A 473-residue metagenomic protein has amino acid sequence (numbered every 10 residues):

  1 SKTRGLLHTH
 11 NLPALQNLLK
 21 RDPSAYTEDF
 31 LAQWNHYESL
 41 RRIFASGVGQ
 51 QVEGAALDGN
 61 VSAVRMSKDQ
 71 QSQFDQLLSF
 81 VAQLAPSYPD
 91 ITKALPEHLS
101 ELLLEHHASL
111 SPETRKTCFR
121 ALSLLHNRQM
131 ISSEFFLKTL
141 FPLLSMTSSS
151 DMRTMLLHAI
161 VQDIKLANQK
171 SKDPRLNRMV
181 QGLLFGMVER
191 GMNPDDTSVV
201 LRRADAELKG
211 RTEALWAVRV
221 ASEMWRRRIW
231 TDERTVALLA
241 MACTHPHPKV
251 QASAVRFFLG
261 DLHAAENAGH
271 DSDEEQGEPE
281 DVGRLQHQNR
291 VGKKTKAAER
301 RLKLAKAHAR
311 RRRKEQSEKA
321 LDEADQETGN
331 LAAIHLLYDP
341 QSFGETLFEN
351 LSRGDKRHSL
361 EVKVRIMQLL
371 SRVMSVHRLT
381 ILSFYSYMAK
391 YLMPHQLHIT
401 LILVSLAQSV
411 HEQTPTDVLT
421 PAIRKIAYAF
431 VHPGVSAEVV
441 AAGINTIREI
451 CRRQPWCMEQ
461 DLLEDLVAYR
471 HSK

Functional and structural regions predicted by a protein language model:
S1-M155, A159-L176, S222-R226, A240-M241 (+2 more regions): Alpha-helical solenoid scaffolds in large eukaryotic transport, assembly, and signaling factors
A45-K68, G191-K209, V431-V435: Acidic, Ser/Thr- and Gly/Pro-rich intrinsically disordered linkers and low-complexity segments that flank or connect
Q70, F74, R115, R153 (+7 more regions): Residue-level detector of extended alpha-helical repeat arrays and alpha-solenoid scaffolds
Q70, H107-S111, S145-S149, G191-M192 (+8 more regions): Short inter-helical turns and helix N-cap capping residues of alpha-solenoid HEAT/ARM repeat scaffolds
R128-I131, M146, Q162, L166-Q169 (+12 more regions): Short amphipathic alpha-helical interaction elements and helix-loop-helix interfaces that mediate dimerization
S132-F136, D151, A167-S171, D195 (+9 more regions): Short, flexible/disordered secondary-structure transition segments
L166, K172-T197, T212-E349: Alpha-helical repeat/alpha-solenoid scaffolds of the HEAT/ARM/MIF4G superfamily and closely related elongated all-alpha
F348-E361, R365-K473: Eukaryotic scaffolding regions of large macromolecular assemblies
